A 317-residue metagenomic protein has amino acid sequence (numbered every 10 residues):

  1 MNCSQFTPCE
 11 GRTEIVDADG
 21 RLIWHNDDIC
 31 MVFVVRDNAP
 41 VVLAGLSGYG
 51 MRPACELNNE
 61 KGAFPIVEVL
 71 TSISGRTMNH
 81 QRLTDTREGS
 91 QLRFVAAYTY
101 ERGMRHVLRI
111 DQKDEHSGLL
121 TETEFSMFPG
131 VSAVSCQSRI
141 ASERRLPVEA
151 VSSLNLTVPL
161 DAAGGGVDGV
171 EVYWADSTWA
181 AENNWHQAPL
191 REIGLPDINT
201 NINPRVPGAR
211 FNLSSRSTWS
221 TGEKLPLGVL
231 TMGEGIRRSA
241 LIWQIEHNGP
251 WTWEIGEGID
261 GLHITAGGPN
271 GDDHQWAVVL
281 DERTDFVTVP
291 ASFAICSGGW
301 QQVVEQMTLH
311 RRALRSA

Functional and structural regions predicted by a protein language model:
N2-G258, H274: Polysaccharide-binding surfaces and accessory modules of carbohydrate-active proteins
D28, V278-S297: Short Pro-Gly-centered flexible turn/kink motifs
A150-S153, I295-V303: OB-fold single-stranded nucleic acid-binding module
I259-D260, W276, L280: N-proximal short alpha-helices
L262-D272: Short, structured beta-strand/loop micro-motifs enriched in basic residues and often containing a Trp
Q302-A317: An acidic-aromatic substrate-binding cleft motif
